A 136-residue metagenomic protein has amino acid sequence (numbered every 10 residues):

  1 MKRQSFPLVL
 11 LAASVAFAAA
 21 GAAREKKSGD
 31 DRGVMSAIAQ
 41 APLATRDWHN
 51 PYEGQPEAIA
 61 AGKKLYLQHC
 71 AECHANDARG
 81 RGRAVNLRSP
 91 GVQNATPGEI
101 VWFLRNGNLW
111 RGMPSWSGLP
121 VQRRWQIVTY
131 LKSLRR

Functional and structural regions predicted by a protein language model:
M1-L8: Bacterial N-terminal signal peptides that target proteins for export
V9-A16: Bacterial N-terminal signal peptides
F17-S28: Bacterial Sec-dependent signal peptides at the C-terminal "C-region" and cleavage site
E25-K27, V34, L87-R136: Extracytoplasmic electron-transfer domains, predominantly the class I c-type cytochrome c fold
G29-L65: Electrostatic cytochrome c docking/interface patches
E53-K63, A75, R79-R105: Gly/Gly-Pro-rich "capping" loops immediately C-terminal to redox-active cysteine motifs in periplasmic/lumenal
G62, Y66-N76, I127-L131: The canonical Cys-X-X-Cys-His
Q68-A71, V85, R111: Glycine-centered loop/turn positions within well-structured domains that cap or flank conserved ligand/cofactor-binding
